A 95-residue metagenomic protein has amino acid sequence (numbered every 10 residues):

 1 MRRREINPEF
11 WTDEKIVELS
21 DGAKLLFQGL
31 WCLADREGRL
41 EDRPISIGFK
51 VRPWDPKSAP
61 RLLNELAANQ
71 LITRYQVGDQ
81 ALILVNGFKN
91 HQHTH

Functional and structural regions predicted by a protein language model:
M1-H95: Positively charged, structured surface patches that bind polyanionic biopolymers
